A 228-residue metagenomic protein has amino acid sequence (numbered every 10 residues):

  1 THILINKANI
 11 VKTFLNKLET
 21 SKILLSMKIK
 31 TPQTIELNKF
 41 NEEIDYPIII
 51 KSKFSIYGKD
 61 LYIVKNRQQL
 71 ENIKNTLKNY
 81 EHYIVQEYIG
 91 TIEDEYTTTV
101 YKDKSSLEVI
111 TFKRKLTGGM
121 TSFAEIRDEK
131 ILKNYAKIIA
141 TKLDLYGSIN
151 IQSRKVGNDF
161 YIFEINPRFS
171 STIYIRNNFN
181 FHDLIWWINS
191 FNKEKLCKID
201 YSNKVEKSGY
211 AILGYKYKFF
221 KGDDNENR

Functional and structural regions predicted by a protein language model:
T1-T34: Conserved N-proximal alpha/beta basic substrate-recognition cap immediately N-terminal to, or forming the N-lobe
I23-I84, E93-T99: Rossmann-like NAD(P)H-binding beta-loop-alpha module
F54, G90, P167: Short, glycine/acidic-enriched loop or turn micro-motifs at the edges of active sites
G58, K115-A124, N166-N180: Glycine-rich phosphate/pyrophosphate-binding beta-alpha loops
K65-L143, R154-K155, D159-Y161: Phosphate-binding site of ATP-dependent enzymes
L143-I175: Conserved metal-phosphate-binding beta-hairpin within the catalytic cores of diverse ATP-dependent phosphoryl-transfer
I185-R228: Peripheral (often C-terminal) accessory segments that flank ATP-dependent C-N-forming ligase machineries
